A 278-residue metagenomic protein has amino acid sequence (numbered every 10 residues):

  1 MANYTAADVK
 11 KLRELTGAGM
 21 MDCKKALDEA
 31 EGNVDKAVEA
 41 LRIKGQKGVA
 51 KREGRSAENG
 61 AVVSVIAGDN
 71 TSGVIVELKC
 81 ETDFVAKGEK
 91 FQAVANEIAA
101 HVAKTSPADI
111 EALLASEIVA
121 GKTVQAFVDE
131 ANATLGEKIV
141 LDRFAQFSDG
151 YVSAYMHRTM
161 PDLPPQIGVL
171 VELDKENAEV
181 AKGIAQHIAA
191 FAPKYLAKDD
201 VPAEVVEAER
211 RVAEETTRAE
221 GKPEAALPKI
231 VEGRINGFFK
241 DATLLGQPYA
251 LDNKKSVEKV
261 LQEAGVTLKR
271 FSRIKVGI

Functional and structural regions predicted by a protein language model:
A2-I278: N-terminal assembly/interaction segments in proteins that build large macromolecular machines
